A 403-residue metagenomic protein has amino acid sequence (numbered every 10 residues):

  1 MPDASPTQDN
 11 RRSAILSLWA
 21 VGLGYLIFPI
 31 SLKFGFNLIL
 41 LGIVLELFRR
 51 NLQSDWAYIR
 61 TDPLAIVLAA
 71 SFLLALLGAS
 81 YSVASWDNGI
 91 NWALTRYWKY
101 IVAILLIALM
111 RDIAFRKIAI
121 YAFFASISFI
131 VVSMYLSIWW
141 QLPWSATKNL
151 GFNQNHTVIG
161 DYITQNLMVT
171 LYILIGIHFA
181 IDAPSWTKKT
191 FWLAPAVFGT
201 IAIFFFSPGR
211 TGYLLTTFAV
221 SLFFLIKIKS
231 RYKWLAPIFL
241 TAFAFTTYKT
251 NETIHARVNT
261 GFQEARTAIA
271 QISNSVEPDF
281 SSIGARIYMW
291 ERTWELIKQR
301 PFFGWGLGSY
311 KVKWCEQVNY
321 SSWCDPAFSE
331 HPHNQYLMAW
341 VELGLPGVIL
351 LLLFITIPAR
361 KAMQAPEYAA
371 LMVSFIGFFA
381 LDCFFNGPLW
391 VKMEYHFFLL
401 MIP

Functional and structural regions predicted by a protein language model:
M1-N91, A114-K117, Y121-F124, F179-F191: Transmembrane signal-anchor hairpin modules in multi-pass inner-membrane enzymes, especially those that act on
I30-F36, W92-R96, T157-Y172, G209-T211 (+2 more regions): Membrane-interface micro-motifs in multi-pass membrane enzymes
L40-L45, V220, F354, M372-F384 (+1 more regions): Transmembrane alpha-helices of multi-pass inner-membrane enzymes
V44-D55, T216-P237: Perimembrane helix-loop-helix junctions
K117-K148, I159-I228, T246-T250, K361 (+1 more regions): Alpha-helical transmembrane segments of multi-pass inner-membrane proteins
K227-E277, E291-Q299, L307: A membrane-periplasm/extracellular boundary helix in multi-pass inner-membrane enzymes that assemble envelope glycans
E277-E291, E295-Q299, F303-L343: Long extracytoplasmic/lumenal interhelical loops at the membrane interface of multi-pass membrane proteins
W323, E342-G377: Hydrophobic transmembrane alpha-helices and their immediate junctions
